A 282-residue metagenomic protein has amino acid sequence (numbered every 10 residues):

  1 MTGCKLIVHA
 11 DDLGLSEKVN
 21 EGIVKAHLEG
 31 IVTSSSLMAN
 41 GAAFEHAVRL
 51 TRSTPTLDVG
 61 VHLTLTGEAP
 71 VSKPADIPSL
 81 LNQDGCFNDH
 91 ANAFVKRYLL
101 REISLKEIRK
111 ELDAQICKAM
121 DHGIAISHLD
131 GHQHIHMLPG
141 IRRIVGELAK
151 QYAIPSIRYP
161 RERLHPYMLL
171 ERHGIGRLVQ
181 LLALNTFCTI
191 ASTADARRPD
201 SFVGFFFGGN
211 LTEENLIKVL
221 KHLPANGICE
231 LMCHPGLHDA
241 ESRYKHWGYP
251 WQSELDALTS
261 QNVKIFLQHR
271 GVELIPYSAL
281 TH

Functional and structural regions predicted by a protein language model:
M1-I7, E17-H128, P139-H282: Terminal accessory/targeting
A10-L13: DG-centered beta-turn motif at the end of beta-strands
G131-H136: Active-site histidine-anchored catalytic micro-motif
